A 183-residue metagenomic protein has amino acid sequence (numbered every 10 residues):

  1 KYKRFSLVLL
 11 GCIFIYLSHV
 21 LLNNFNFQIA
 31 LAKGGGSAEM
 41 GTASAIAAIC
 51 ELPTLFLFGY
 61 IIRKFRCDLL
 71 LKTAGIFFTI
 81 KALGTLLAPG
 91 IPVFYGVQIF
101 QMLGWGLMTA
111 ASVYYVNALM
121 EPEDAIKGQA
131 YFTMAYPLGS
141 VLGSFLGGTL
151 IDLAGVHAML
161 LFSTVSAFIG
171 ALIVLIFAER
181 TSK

Functional and structural regions predicted by a protein language model:
F5-G11, I15-A43: Helix-loop boundary and gating motifs at the non-cytosolic
S37-A38, M120-F132: Loop-to-transmembrane helix entry/capping segments in MFS-fold secondary transporters and related SLC/MFSD carriers
T54-R66, I151-D152: Helix-to-loop junctions at the C-terminal end of transmembrane segments in multipass secondary transporters
L69-G84, T164: Structural signature of the two symmetry-related core transmembrane helices
L86-V97: Helix-loop junctions at membrane interfaces in 12-TM secondary transporters
L107-E121: Intracellular juxtamembrane helix-capping segments at the cytosolic ends of symmetry-related transmembrane helices
T149-A167: A membrane-interface helix-boundary motif in multi-pass transporters
L161-K183: Multi-pass alpha-helical transporter architecture, strongest for 12-TM Major Facilitator/SLC carriers used
